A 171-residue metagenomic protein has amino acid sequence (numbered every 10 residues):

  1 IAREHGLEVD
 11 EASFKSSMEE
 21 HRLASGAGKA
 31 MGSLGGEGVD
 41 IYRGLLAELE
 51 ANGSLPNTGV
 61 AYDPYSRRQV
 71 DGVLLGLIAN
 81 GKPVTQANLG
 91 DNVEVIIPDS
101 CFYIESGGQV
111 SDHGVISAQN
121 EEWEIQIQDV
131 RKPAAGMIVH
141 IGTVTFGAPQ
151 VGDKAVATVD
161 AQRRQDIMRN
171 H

Functional and structural regions predicted by a protein language model:
I1-H171: A glycine- and charged-residue-rich anion-binding loop/surface
